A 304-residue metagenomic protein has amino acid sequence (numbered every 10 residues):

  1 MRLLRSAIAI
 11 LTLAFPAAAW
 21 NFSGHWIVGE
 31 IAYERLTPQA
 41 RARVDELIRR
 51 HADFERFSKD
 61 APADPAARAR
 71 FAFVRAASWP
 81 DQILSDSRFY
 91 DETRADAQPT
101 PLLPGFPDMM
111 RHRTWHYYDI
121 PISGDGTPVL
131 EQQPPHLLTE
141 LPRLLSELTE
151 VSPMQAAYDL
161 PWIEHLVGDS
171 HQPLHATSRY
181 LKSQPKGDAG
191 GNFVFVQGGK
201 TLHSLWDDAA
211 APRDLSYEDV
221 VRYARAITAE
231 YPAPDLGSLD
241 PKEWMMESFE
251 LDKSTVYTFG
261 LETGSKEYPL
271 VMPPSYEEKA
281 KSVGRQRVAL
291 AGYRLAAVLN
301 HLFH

Functional and structural regions predicted by a protein language model:
R2-A9: Sec-dependent signal peptide recognition, specifically the positively charged N-region followed immediately by
A14-P16: N-terminal signal peptide c-region/cleavage motif recognized by signal peptidases
A18-L166, P173-H304: N-terminal, motif-rich segments that launch catalysis or mediate targeting to/interaction with membranes, typified by
